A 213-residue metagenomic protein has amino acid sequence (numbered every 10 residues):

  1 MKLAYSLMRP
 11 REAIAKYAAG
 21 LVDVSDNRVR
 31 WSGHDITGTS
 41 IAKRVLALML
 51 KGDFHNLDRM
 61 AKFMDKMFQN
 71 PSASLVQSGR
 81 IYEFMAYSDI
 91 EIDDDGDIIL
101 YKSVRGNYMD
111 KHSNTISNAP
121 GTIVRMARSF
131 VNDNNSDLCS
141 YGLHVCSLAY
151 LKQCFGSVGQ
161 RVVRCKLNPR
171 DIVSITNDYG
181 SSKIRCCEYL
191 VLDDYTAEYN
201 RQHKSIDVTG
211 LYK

Functional and structural regions predicted by a protein language model:
M1, N107-Y108, Y150-K152: Short acidic, S/G/P-rich loop/turn micro-motifs used as interaction or catalytic elements
M1-W31: An N-terminal, globular interaction/scaffold subdomain
Y5, N27, L46-L50, F63-M64 (+1 more regions): Mixed-charge (acidic/basic) macromolecular-recognition segments
N27, G33-H34, G96, S113-N114 (+1 more regions): Intrinsic-disorder/low-complexity loop/linker signature
S32-I41, V104-R105, L167-P169, D178-G180: Secondary-structure transition/turn motif
G38-L138: ADP-ribose/NAD+-binding catalytic cleft of ART/PARP-like enzymes
A127-N200: ADP-ribosyltransferase catalytic core
